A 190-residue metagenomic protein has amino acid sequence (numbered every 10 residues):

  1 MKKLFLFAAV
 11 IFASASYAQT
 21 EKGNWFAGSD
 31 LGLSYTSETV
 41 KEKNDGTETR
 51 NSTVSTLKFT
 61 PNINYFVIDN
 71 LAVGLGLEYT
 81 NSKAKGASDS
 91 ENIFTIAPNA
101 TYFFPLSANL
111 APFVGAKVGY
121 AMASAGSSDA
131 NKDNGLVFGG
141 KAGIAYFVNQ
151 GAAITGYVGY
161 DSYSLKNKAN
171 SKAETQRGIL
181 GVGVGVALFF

Functional and structural regions predicted by a protein language model:
M1-N24: Cleavable N-terminal export/targeting peptides
A9, G76, Y157: Active-site-flanking alpha-helical
K22-F26, L31-T39, L57-F138, Y146-A152 (+2 more regions): Gram-negative (and chloroplast) outer-membrane scaffold detector with strong preference for beta-barrel transmembrane
K43-S52, K85-S90, S127-K132, A169-A173: Outer-membrane beta-barrel domain signature
A152-G159: Conserved active-site loop/cleft motifs that coordinate metal ions or position small ligands
Y163-K168: Short active-site-adjacent structural elements
K172-V184: Short glycine/proline-enriched turn or capping motifs at secondary-structure junctions
